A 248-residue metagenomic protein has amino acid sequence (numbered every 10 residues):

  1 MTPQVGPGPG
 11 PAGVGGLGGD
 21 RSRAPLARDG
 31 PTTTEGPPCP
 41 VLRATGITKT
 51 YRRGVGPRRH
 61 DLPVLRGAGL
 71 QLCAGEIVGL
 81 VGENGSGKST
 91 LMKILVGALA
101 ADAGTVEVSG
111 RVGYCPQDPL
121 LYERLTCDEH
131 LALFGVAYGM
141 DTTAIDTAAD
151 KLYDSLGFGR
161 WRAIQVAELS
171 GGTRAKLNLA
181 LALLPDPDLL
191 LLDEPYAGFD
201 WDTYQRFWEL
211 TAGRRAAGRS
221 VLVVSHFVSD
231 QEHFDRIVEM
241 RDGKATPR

Functional and structural regions predicted by a protein language model:
L42, P57-R58, L65-G67: Conserved structural motif at the start of ABC-family nucleotide-binding domains
V81-E83: The feature captures the beta-strand-to-loop junction immediately N-terminal to the Walker
V96: Helix-to-loop junction immediately C-terminal to a conserved catalytic motif
A132, V136, T143-W161: Conserved ABC ATPase "signature" region
Q165-G172: Conserved ABC ATPase signature
L190-E194: Catalytic Walker B motif of ABC-type/P-loop ATPase nucleotide-binding domains
